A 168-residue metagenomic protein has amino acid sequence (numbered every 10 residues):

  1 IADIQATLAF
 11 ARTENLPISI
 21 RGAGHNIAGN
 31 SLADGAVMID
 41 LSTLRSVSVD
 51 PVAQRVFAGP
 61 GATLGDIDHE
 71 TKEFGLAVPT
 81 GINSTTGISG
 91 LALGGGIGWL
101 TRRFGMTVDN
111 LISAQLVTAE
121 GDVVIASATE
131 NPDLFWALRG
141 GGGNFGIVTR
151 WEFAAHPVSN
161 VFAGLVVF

Functional and structural regions predicted by a protein language model:
I1-F168: Soluble FAD-dependent oxygen oxidases
